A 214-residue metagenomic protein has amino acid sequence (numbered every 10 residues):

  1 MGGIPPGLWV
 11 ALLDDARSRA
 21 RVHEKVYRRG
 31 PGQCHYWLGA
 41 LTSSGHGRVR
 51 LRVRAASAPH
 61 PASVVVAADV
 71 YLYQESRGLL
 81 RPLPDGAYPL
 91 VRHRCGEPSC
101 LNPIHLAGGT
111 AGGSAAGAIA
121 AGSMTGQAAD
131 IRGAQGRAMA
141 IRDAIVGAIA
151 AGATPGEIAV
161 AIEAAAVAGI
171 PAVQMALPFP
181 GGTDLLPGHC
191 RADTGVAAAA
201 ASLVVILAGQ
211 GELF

Functional and structural regions predicted by a protein language model:
M1-V66, G86, C95-P98, A159-E163 (+1 more regions): Short helix-coil boundary/hinge micro-motifs
A62-H189: Short, cationic Gly/His-enriched loop motifs
